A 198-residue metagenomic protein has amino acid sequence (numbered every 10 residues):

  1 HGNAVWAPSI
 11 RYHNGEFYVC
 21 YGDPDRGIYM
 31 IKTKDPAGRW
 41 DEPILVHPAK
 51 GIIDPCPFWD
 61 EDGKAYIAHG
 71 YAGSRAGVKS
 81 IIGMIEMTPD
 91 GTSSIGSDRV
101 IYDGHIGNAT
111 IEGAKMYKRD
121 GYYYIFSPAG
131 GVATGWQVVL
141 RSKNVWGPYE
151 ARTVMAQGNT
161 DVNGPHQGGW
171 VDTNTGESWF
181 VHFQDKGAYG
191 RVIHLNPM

Functional and structural regions predicted by a protein language model:
H1-M198: Carbohydrate-active catalytic/glycan-binding domains of CAZyme proteins, especially the secreted or lumenal ectodomains
